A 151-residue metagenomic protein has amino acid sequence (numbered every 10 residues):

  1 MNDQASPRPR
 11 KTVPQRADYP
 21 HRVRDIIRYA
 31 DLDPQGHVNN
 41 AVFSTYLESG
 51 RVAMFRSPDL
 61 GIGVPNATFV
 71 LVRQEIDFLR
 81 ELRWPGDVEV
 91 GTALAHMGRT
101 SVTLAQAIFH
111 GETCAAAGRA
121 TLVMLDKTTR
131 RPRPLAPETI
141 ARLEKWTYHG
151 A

Functional and structural regions predicted by a protein language model:
M1-G91, A95-A151: Terminal targeting signals and extreme-terminal segments of soluble enzymes
